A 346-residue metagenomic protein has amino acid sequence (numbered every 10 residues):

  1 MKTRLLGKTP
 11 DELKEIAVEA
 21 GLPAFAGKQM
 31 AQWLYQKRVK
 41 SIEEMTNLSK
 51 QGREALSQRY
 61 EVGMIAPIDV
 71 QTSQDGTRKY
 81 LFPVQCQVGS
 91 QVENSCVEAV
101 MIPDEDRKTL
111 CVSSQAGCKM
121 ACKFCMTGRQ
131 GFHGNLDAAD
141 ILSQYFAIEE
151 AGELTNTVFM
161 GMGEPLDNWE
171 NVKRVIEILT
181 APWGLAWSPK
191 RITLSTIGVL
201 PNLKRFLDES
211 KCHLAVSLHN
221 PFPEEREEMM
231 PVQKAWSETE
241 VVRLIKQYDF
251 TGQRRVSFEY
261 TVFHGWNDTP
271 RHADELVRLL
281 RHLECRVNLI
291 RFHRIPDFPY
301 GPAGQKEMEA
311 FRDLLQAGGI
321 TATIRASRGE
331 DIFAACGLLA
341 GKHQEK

Functional and structural regions predicted by a protein language model:
M1-V97, K246-R255, Y260-K346: Auxiliary Fe-S-binding modules of radical SAM enzymes
T72-S73, S113-S114, S195, S217: Short linear Ser/Thr-Pro motifs
R78, V97, K108-V112, M120 (+1 more regions): Generic beta-strand structural signal
P103-D140: Canonical Radical SAM [4Fe-4S] cluster-binding loop centered on the CxxxCxxC motif and its immediate flanking residues
F132-G134, Y145, M162: Hydrophobic alpha-helical bundles in membrane proteins
A139, S143-A151: Ferredoxin-type iron-sulfur electron-transfer modules in oxidoreductases and energy-metabolism complexes
E149-N156, G161-R325: Conserved AdoMet/S-adenosylmethionine-binding subsite of the radical SAM
